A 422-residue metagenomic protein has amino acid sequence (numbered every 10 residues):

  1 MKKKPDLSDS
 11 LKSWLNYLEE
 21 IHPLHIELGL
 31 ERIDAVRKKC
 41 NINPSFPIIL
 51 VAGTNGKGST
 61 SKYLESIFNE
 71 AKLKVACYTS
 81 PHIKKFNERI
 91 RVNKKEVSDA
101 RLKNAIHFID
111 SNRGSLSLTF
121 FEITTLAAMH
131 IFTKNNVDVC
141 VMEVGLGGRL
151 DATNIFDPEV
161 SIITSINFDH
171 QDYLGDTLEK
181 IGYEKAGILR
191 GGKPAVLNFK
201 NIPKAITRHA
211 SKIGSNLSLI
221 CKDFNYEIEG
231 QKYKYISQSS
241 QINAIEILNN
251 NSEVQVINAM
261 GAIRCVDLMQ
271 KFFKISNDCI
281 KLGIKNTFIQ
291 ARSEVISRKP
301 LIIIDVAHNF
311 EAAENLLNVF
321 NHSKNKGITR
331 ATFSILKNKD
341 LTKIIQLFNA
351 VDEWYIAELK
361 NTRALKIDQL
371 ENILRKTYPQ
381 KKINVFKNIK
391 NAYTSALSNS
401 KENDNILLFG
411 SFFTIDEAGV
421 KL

Functional and structural regions predicted by a protein language model:
M1-L24: Charged, amphipathic alpha-helical linker segments immediately N-terminal to NTP-binding catalytic cores
D6, L24, L30, D34-S45 (+3 more regions): ATP-dependent carboxylate-amine ligase catalytic core
I49-G53: Hydrophobic anchor at the beta1->P-loop junction of P-loop NTPases
S59-Y63: Hydrophobic positions on the alpha1 helix immediately C-terminal to the Walker A/P-loop
K134, V139-V144, A152-I162, I166-H170 (+2 more regions): Nucleotide phosphate-binding/pyrophosphate-handling subdomain across enzymes that bind or process nucleotide phosphates
G148-L150, D157-G214: Conserved catalytic-core segment of NTP-binding enzymes
V196, K200-A205, K212-G214, E229 (+3 more regions): C-terminal helical cap/extension that packs against the catalytic core of soluble nucleotide-cofactor enzymes
V196-F199, H209-I228, L248-S252, N277-T287 (+5 more regions): Beta-strand->loop->alpha-helix junctions that form or flank phosphate-binding loops in nucleotide-handling enzymes
